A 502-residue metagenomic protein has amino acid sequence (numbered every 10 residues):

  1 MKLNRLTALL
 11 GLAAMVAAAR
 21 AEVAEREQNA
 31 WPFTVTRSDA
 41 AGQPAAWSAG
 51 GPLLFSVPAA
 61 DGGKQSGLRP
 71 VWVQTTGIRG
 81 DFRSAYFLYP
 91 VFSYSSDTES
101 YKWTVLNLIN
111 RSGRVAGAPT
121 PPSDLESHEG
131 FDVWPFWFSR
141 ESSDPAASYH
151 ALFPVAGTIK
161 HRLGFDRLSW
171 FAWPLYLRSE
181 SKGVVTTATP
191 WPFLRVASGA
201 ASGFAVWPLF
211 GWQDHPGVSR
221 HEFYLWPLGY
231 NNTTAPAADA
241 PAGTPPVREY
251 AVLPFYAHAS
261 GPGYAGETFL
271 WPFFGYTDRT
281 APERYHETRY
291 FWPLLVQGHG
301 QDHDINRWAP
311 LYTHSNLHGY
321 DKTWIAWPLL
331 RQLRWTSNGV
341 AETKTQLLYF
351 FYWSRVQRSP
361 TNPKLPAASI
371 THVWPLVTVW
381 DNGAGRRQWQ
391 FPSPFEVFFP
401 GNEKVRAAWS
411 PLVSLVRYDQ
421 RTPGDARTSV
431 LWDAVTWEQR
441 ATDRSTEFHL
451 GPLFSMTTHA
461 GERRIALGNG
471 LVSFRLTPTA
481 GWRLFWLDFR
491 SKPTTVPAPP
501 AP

Functional and structural regions predicted by a protein language model:
M1-R5: Positively charged n-region of N-terminal signal peptides that target proteins for export
T7-M15: Bacterial N-terminal signal peptides
M15-A21: Sec/Tat signal peptide C-region and signal peptidase I cleavage site
A21-P502: Outer-membrane beta-barrel proteins and related beta-barrel translocases across Gram-negative bacteria
